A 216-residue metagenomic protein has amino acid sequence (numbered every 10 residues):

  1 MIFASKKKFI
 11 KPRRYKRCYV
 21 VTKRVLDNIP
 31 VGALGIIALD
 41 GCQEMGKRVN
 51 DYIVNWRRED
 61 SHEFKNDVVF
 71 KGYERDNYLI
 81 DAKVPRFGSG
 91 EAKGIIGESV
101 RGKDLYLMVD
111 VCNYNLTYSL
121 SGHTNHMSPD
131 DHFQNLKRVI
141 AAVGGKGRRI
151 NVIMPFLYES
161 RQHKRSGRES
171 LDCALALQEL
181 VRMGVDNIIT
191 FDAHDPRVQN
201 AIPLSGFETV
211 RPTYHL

Functional and structural regions predicted by a protein language model:
M1-L216: PRPP-associated nucleotide enzymes
